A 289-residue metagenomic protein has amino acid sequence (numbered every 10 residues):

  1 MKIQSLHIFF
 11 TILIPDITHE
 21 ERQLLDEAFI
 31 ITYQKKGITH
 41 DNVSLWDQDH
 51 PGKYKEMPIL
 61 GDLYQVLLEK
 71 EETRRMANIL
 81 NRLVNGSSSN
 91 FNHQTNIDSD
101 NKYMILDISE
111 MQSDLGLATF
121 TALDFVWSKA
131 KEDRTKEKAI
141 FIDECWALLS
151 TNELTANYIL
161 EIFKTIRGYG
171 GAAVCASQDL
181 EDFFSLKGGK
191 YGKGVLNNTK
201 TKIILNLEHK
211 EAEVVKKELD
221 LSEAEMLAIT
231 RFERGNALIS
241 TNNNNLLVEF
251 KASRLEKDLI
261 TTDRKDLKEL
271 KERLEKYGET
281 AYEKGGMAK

Functional and structural regions predicted by a protein language model:
M1-G171, K187, A228, F232 (+1 more regions): P-loop NTPase motor domains
S177: H-loop/switch region of ABC-family ATPase nucleotide-binding domains
L180: Aromatic-lined carbohydrate-recognition surfaces of secreted/lumenal glycan-active proteins
F183-K289: C-terminal regions of RecA-like/P-loop NTPase motor modules
